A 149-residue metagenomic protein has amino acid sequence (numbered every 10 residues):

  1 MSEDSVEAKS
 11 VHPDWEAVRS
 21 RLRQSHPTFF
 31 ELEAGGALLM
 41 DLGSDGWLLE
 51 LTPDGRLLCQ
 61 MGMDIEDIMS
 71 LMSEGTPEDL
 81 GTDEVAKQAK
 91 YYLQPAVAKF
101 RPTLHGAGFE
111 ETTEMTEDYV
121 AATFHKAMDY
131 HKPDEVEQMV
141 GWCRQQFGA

Functional and structural regions predicted by a protein language model:
M1-R56, T76, Q94, G108: Charge-rich, low-complexity N-terminal segments
A8-S10, M61-M63, F124-Y130: Short beta-strand-to-loop capping motifs
W15, R19, I65, V85-A86 (+1 more regions): Short amphipathic alpha-helical segments that mediate assembly, nucleic-acid/protein binding, or membrane association
R19, R23, K90, V97 (+4 more regions): Residue-level detector of alpha-helical secondary structure
E31, L48-E50, L58-Q60, E110-E114 (+2 more regions): Ser/Thr- (and often Asn-) enriched beta-sheet segments in non-cytosolic proteins
E50-S70: A short acidic-to-branched-hydrophobic micro-motif
E66-A121: Short, internal acidic amphipathic alpha-helical interface segments that mediate docking to partner proteins
T123-A149: C-terminal charged interaction modules
